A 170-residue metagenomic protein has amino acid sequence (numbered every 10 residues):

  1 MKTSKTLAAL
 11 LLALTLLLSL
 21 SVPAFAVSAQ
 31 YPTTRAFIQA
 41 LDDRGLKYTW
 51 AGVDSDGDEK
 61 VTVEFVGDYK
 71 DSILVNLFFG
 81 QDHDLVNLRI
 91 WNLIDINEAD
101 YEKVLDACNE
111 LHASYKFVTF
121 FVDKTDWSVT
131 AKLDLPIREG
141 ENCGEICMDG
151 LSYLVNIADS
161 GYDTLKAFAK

Functional and structural regions predicted by a protein language model:
M1-L11: Bacterial N-terminal signal peptides that target proteins for export
L7-A8, L16-F25: C-terminal segment of classical bacterial N-terminal signal peptides
V22-S72: Charge-rich, low-complexity N-terminal segments
E59-V61, D84-V86, W127-V129: Hydrophobic residues embedded in beta-strands of well-ordered beta-sheets
E64-L93: Long, continuous compositionally biased terminal/linker segments
R89-S128: Short, internal acidic amphipathic alpha-helical interface segments that mediate docking to partner proteins
F117-I157: A short, solvent-exposed beta-edge/loop patch
K166-K170: Short, highly charged C-terminal tails/helix-capping segments
